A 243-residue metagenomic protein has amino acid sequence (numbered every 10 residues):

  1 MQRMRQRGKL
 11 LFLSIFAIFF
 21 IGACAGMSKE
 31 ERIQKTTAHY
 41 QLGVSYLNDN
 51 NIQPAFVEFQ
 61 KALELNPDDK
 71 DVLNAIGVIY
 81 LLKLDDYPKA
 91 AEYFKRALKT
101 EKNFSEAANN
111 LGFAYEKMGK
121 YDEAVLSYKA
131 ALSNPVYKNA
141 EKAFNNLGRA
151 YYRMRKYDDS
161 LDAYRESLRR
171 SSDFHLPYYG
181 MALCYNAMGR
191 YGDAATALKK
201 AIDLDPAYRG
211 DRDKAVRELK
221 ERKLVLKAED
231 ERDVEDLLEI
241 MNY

Functional and structural regions predicted by a protein language model:
I18-Q41: Bacterial Sec signal peptide processing site at the extreme N-terminus
C24, D203-Y243: Terminal, low-structured helical/coil segments at or just beyond the last alpha-helical repeat
E31, L65, T100, N134-V136 (+3 more regions): Structural marker of alpha-solenoid helical repeat scaffolds
K35, D69, F104, K138-A140 (+2 more regions): Residue-level recognition of tetratricopeptide repeat
Q41, A75-V78, N110, N146 (+2 more regions): Canonical tetratricopeptide repeat
N50-E58, L84-R96, M118-A130, M154-E166 (+2 more regions): Structural signature of tandem alpha-helical TPR/SEL1-like repeats, specifically the intra-repeat loop/turn
